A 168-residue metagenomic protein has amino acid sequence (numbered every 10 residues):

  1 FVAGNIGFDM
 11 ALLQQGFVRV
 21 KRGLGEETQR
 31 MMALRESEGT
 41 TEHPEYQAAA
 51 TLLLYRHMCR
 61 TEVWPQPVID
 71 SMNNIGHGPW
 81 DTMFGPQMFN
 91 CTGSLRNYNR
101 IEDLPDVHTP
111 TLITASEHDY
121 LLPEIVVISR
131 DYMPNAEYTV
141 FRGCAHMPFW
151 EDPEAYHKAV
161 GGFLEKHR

Functional and structural regions predicted by a protein language model:
F1-T41: Flexible "cap/lid" loop of the alpha/beta hydrolase fold
V2, A115-S116, W150: Active-site-adjacent beta-strand anchor residues
N5-I6, C59, H118: Flexible, active-site-proximal loop/turn residues at the rims of small-molecule/cofactor binding pockets and catalytic
D9-A11, L121-L122, P148: Short catalytic/ligand-binding loop motif for oxyanion handling, primarily in non-cytosolic enzymes, centered on
A11-G16, P65-Q66, V126, E151-P153: Short aromatic-enriched loop/helix-cap "lid" or pocket-rim segments at secondary-structure transitions that line
E26, R30-T109: Alpha/beta-hydrolase
S94, I101-C144: Conserved loop-alpha-helix segment in the C-terminal half of the alpha/beta-hydrolase fold that carries the catalytic
M133-R168: Catalytic active-site module of serine/aspartate enzymes centered on a nucleophile-bearing elbow/loop
